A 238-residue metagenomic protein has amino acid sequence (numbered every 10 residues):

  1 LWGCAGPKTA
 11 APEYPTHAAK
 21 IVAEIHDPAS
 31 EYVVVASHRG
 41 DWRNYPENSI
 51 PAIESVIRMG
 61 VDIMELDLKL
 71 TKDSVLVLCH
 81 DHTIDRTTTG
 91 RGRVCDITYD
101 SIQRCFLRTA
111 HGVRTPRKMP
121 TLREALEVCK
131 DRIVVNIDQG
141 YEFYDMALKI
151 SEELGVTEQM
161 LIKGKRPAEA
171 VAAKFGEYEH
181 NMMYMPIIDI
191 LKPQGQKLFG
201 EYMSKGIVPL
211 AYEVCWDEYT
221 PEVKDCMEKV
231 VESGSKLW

Functional and structural regions predicted by a protein language model:
C4-W238: Phosphate-group recognition and catalysis centered on beta-loop-alpha active-site segments
